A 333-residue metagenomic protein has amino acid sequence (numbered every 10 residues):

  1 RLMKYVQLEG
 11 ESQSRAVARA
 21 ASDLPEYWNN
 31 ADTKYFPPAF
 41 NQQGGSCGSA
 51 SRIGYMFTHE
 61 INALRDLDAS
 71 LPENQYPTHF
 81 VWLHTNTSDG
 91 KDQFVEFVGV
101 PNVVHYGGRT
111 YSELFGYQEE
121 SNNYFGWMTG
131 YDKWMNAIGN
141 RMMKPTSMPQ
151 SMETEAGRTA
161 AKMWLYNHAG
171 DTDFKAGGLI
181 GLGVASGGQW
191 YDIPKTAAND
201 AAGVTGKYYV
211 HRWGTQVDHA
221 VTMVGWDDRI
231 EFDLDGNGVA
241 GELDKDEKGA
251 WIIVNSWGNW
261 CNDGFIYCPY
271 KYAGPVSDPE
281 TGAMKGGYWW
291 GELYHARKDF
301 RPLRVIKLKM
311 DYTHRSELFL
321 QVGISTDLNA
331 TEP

Functional and structural regions predicted by a protein language model:
R1-N30, V305: N-terminal zymogen propeptides
D23-N29, Y76-T78, D92-E96: Secondary-structure junction/capping motif
A31-N41: Immediate flanking context of iron-sulfur cluster ligation sites
F40-R65: Alpha-helical support elements that line or immediately flank enzyme active sites and cofactor-binding pockets
S49, I53-F57, L83-G236, D246-A250 (+2 more regions): Predominantly the structural core of cysteine protease catalytic domains
N62, L67, L71, G236-G238: Residue-level detector of alpha-helical recognition elements and their boundaries
D68-S88: Acidic helix-start/capping segments at beta-turn-to-alpha-helix junctions
